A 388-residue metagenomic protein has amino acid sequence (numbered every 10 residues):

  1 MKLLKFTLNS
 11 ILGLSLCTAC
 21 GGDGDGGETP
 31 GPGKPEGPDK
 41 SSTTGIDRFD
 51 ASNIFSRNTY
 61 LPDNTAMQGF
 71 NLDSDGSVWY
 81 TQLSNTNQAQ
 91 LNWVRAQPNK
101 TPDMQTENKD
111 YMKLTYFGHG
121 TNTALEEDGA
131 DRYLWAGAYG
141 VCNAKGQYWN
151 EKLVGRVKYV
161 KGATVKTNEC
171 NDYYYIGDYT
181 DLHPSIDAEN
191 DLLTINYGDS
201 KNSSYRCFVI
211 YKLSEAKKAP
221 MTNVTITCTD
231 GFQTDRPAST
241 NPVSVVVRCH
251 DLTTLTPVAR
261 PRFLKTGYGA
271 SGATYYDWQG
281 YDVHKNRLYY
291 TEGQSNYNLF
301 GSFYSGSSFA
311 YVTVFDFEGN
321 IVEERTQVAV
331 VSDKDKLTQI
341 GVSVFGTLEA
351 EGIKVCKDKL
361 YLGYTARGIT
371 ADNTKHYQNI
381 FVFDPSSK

Functional and structural regions predicted by a protein language model:
L3, S10-T44: Bacterial Sec-dependent N-terminal signal peptides
S56-A89, Q279, R287-Y289: Beta-strand-rich domains and repeat architectures in extracellular enzymes and scaffolds, especially beta-propellers
D63-N71, T115-L125, Y173-D187, A273-G280 (+1 more regions): Repeated scaffold domains used in trafficking and secretory/extracellular systems, primarily beta-propellers
S84-Q88, Y139-K145, D199-S204, S295-F300 (+1 more regions): Short glycine/acidic-enriched loop and turn motifs that connect beta-strands
Q90-T101, Q147-G162, S204-G231, F303-I321 (+1 more regions): Beta-propeller blade signature
Q97-V141, L337-E349: Blade-loop segments of beta-propeller domains
L264-V331: Loop/turn-rich, solvent-exposed surfaces of beta-rich toroidal or solenoidal domains
I321-C356: Conserved blade-ending motifs and adjacent loop-strand segments that build the rim/top face of beta-propeller domains
